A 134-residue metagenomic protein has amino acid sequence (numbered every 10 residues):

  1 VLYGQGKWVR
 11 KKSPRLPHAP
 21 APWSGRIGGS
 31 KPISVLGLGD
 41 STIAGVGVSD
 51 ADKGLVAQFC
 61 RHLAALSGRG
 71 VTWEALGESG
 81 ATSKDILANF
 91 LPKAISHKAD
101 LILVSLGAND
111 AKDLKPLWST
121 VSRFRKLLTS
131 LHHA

Functional and structural regions predicted by a protein language model:
V1-L36, V48, A65-G68, H97: N-terminal secretory targeting modules
S34-L36, E74, I102-V104: Conserved beta-strand elements of the Class I
A44-G47, K84, D110-K115: A short acidic, helix-capping loop that chelates divalent metal ions and anchors anionic groups
G45-L55: Glycine- and acidic-residue-enriched helix-capping/strand-helix junction motifs
L55-Q58, H62-G68: A short, Lys/Arg-enriched amphipathic alpha-helix followed by its capping loop at the start of a domain
R69-A81: A short beta-strand-loop structural module common to alpha/beta enzyme folds
G80-F90: Structural motif
N89-A134: Alpha-helical cap/lid subdomain in secreted, periplasmic, or secretory-pathway luminal O-acyl-processing enzymes
